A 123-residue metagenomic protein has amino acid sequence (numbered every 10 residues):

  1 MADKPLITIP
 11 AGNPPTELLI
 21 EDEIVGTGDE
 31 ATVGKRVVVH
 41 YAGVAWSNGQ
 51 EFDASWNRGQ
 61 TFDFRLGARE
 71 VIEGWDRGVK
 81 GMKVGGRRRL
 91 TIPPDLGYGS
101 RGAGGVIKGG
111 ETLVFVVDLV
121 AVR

Functional and structural regions predicted by a protein language model:
M1-R123: Cross-family detector of peptidyl-prolyl cis-trans isomerase
